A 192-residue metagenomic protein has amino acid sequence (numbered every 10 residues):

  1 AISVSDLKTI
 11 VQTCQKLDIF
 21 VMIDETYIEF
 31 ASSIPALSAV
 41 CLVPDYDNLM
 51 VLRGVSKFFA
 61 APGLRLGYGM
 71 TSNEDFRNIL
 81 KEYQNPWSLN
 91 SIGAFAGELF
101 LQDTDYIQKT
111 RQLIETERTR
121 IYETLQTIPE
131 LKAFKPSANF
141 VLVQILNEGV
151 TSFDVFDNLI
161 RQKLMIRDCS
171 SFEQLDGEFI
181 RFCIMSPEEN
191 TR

Functional and structural regions predicted by a protein language model:
I2-V21, E25-F58: Active-site pre-lysine segment of PLP-dependent enzymes
S5, Q12, R161-Q162, S171-R192: PLP-dependent enzyme catalytic core of the Aspartate aminotransferase-like
N48-F134: PLP-dependent aminotransferase class I/II
G63, S137, Q174-D176: Short acidic/glycine-enriched loop/turn segments that link adjacent beta-strands
N73, N147-G149, S186-E189: Helix N-cap motif at beta-to-alpha junctions
I114-E115, I128-Q162: Conserved PLP-binding catalytic core of the aspartate aminotransferase-like
